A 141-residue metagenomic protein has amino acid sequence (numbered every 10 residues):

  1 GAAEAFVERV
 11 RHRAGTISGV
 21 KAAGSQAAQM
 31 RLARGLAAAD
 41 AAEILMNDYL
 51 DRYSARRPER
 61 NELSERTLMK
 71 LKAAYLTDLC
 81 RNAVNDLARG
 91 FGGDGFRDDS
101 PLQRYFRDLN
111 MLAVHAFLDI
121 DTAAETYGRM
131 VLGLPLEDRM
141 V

Functional and structural regions predicted by a protein language model:
G1, M30-D40, K70, A74-R81 (+2 more regions): Generic structural signal for well-ordered, non-transmembrane alpha-helical segments in soluble/cytosolic regions
G1-S54: Extended amphipathic alpha-helical segments enriched in small hydrophobics
A14, M46, Y53, A83 (+2 more regions): Leucine-rich amphipathic alpha-helices with coiled-coil/heptad-repeat character
V20-A23, A27-M30, A37, R60-L71 (+2 more regions): A structural signal for alpha-helical segments
A41-Y75, A88-F96: C-terminal helix-coil-helix/basic helical segment that borders enzyme active sites and/or dimer interfaces and provides
N82-R89, I120-A124: Short segments within alpha-helical structural elements
G93-V141: Glycine-rich phosphate/cofactor-binding loops in nucleotide/flavin-utilizing enzymes
